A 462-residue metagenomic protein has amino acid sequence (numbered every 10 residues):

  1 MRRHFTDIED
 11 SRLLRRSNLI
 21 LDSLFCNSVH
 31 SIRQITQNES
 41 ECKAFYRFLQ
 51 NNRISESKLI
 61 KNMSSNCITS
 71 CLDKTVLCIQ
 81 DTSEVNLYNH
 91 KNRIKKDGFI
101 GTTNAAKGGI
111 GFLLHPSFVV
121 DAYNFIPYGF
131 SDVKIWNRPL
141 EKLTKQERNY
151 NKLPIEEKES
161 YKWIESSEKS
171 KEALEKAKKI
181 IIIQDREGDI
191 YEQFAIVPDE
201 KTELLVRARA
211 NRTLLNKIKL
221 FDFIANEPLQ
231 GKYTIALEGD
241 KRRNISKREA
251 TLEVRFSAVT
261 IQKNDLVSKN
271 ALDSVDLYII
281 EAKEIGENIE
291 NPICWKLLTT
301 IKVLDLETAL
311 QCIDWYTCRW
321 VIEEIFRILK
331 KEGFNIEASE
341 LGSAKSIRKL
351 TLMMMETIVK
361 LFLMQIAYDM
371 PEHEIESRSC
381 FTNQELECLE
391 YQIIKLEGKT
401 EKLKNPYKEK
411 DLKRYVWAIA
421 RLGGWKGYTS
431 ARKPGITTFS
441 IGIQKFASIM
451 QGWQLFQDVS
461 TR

Functional and structural regions predicted by a protein language model:
M1-K95, T102, A106, I110-L113 (+1 more regions): Single, function-defining residue in the core of a domain
